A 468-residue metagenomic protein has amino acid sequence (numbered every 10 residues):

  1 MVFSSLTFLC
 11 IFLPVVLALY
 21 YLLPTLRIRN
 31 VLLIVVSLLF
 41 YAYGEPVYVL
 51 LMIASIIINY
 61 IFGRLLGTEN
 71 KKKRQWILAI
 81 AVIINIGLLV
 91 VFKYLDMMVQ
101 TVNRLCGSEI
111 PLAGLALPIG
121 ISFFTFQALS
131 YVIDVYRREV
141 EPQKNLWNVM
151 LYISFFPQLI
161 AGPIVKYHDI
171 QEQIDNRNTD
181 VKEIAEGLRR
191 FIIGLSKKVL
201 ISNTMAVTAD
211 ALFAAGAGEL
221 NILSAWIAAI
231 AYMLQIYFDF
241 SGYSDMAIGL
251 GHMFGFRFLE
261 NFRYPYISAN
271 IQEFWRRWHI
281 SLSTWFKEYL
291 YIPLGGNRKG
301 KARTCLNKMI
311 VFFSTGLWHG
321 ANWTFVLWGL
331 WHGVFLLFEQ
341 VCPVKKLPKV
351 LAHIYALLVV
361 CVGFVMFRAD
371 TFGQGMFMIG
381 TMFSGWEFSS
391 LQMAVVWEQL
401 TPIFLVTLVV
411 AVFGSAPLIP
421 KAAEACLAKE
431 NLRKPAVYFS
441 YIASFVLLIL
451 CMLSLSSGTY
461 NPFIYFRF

Functional and structural regions predicted by a protein language model:
M1-R467: Membrane-embedded transmembrane alpha-helical bundles that form the catalytic cores of multi-pass lipid-modifying
